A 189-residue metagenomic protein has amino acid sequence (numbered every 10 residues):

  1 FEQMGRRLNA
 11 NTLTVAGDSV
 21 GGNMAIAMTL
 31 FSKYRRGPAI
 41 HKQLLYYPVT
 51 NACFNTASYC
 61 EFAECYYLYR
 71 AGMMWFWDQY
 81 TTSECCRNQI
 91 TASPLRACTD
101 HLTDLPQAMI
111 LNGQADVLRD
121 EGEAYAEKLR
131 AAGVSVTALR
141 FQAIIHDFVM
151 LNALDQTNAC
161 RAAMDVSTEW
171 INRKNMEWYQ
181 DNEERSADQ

Functional and structural regions predicted by a protein language model:
F1-Q189: Alpha/beta-hydrolase superfamily serine-hydrolase fold, recognizing
